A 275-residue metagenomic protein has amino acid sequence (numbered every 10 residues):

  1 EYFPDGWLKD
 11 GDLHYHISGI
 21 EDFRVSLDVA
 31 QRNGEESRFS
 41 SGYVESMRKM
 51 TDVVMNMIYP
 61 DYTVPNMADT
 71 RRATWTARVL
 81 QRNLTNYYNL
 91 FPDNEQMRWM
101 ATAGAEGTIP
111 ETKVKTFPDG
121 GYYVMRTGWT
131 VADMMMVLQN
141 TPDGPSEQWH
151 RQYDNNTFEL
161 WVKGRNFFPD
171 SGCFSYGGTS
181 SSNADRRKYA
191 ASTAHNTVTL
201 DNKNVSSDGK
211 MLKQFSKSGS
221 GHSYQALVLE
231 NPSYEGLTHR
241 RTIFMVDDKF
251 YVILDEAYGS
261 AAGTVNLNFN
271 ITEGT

Functional and structural regions predicted by a protein language model:
E1-D12: Acidic/His metal-coordination segments adjacent to aromatic residues that form catalytic metal sites in metalloenzymes
D10-F167, S220-G221: Carbohydrate-active enzyme catalytic cores, enriched for enzymes that act on polyanionic acidic polysaccharides
E111-T275: Non-catalytic C-terminal accessory modules of carbohydrate-active enzymes
